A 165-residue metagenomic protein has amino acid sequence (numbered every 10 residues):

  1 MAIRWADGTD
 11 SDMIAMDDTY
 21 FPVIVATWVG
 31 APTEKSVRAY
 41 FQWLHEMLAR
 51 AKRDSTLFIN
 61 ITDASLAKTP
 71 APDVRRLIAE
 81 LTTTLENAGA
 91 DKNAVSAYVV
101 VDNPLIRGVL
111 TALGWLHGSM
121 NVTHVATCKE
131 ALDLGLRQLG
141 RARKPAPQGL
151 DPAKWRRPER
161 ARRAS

Functional and structural regions predicted by a protein language model:
M1-S165: Amphipathic, Lys/Arg-enriched alpha-helical "gate/interface" segment within cytosolic domains that mediates
